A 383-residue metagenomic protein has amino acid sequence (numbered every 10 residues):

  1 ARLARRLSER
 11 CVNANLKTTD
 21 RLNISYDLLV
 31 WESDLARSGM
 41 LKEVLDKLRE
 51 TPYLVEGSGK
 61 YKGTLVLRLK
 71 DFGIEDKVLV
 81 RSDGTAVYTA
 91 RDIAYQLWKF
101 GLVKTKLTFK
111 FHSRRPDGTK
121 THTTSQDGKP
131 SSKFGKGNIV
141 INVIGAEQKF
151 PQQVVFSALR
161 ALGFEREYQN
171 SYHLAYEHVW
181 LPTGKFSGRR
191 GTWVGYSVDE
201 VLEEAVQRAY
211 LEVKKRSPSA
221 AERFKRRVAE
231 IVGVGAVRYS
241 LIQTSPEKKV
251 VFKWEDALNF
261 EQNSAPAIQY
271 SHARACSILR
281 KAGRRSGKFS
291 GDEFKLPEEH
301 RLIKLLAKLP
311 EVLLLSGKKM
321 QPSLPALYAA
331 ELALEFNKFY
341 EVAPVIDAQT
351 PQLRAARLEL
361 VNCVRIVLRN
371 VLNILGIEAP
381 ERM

Functional and structural regions predicted by a protein language model:
A1-M383: Non-catalytic interaction-recognition regions
